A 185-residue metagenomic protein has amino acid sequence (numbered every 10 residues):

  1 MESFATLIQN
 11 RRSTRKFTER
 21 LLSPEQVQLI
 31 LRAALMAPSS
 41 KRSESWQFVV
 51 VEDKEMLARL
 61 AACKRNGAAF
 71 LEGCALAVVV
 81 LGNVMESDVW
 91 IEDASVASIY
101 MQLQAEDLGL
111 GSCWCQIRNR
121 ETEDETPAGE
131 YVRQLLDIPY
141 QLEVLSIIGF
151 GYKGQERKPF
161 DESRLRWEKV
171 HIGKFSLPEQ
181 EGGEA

Functional and structural regions predicted by a protein language model:
M1-A185: Acidic, surface-exposed loops and disordered segments
